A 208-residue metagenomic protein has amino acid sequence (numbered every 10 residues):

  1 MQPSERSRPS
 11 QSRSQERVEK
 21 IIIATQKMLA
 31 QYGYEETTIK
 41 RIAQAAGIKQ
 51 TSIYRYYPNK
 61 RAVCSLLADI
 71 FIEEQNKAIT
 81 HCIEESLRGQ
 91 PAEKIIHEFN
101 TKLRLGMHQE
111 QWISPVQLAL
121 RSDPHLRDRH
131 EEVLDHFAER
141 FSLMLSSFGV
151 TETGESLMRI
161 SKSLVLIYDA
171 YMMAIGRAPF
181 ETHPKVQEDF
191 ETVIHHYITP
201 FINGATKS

Functional and structural regions predicted by a protein language model:
M1-E16, A205-S208: N-terminal intrinsically disordered/low-complexity leader segments
R17-A24, F137, I160: N-terminal positioning helix adjacent to the helix-turn-helix/winged-helix DNA-binding module
K20, M28-A62, L66: Helix-turn-helix
I21-L29, Q75, L103, Y168: Short hydrophobic clusters on alpha-helical segments that form packing/core surfaces in small helical domains
C64-F71, V133: Alpha-helical DNA-contacting segments of helix-turn-helix folds
L66, T80-H108, L164: Hydrophobic alpha-helical connector segments
K77, H97-E98, L105-H108, P124-G149 (+3 more regions): Amphipathic alpha-helical packing segments from all-alpha helical-bundle domains
L118, R127, S147-I194, A205-K207: Hydrophobic/aromatic-rich alpha-helical bundle segments in the mid-to-C-terminal region
